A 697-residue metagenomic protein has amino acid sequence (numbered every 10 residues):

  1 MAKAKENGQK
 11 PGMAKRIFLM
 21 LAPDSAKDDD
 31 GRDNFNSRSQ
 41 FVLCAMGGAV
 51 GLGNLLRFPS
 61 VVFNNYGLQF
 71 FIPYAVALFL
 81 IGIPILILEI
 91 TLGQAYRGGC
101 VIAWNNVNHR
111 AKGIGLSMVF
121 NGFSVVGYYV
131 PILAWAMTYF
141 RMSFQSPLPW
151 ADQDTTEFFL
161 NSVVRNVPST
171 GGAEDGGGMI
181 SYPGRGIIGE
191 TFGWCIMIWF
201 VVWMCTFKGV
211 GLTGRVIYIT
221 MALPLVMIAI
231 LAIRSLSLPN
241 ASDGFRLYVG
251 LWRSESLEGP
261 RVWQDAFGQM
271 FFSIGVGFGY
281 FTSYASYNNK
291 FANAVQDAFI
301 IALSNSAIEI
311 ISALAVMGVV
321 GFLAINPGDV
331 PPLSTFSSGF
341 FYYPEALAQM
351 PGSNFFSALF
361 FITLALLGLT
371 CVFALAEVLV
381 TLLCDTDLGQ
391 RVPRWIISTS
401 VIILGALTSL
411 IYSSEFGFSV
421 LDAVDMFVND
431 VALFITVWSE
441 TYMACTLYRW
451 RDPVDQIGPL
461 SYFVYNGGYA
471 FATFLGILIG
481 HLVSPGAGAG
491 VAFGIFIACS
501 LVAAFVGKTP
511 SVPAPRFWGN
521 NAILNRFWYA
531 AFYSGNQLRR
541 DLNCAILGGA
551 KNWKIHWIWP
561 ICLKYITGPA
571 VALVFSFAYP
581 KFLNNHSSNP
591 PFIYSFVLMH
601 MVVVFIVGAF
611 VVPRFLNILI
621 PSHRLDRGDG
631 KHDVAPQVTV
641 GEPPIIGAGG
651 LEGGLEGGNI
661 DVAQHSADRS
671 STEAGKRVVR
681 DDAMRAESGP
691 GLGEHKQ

Functional and structural regions predicted by a protein language model:
A2-L56, I85-I90, C100, W104 (+6 more regions): Membrane-interface "cap" regions at the ends of multi-pass membrane proteins
G8, R16-S39, M46, V210 (+7 more regions): Membrane-embedded translocation segments of transport machinery
A22-P23, S37-V76, T206-F207, L212 (+7 more regions): Transmembrane helix-boundary motif of multi-pass solute transporters/channels
D29-D33, N64, A95-S117, I132-M204 (+11 more regions): Inter-helical loop and helix-membrane interface segments of multi-pass membrane transporters/permeases
L43-G53, V125, V130, V164-A173 (+7 more regions): Hydrophobic, membrane-embedded alpha-helices of multi-pass small-molecule transporters
P59-A77, G93, R97, N106-H109 (+12 more regions): Transmembrane helix-loop boundary segments of multi-pass membrane transporters
I85, Y129-F158, R165, L225-V249 (+9 more regions): Hydrophobic alpha-helical segments and their helix-loop junctions in multi-pass secondary transporters
Y412, D422-M443, Y462-P513, N552-E642 (+1 more regions): A generic transmembrane alpha-helix motif of multi-pass inner-membrane proteins
